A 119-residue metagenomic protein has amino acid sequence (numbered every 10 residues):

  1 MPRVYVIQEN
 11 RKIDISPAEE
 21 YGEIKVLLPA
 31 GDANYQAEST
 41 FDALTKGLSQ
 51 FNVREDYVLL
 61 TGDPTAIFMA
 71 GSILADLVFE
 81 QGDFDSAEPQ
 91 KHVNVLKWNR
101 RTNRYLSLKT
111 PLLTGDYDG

Functional and structural regions predicted by a protein language model:
M1-Y57, S72-G119: Long, low-complexity, Lys/Arg-enriched
L59-A70: Gly/Ser/Thr-rich loops at beta-strand to alpha-helix junctions that form or flank small-molecule/cofactor-binding
